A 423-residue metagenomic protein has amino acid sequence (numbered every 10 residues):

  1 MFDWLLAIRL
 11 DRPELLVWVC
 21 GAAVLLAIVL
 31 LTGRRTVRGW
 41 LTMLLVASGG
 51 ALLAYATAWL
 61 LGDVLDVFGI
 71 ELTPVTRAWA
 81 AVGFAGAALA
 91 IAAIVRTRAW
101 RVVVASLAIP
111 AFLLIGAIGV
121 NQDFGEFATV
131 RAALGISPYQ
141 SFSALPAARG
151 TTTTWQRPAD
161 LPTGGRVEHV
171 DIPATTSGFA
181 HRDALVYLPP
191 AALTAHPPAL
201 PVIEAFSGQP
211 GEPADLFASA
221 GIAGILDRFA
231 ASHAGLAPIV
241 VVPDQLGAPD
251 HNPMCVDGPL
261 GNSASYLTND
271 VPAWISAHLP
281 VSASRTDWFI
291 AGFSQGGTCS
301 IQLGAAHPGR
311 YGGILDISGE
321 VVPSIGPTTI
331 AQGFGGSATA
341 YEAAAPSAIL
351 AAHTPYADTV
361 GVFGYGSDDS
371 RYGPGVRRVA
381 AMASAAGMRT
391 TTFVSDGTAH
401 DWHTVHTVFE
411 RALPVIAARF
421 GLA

Functional and structural regions predicted by a protein language model:
M1-A423: Non-catalytic cap/lid and distal C-terminal segments of serine-dependent acyl enzymes
